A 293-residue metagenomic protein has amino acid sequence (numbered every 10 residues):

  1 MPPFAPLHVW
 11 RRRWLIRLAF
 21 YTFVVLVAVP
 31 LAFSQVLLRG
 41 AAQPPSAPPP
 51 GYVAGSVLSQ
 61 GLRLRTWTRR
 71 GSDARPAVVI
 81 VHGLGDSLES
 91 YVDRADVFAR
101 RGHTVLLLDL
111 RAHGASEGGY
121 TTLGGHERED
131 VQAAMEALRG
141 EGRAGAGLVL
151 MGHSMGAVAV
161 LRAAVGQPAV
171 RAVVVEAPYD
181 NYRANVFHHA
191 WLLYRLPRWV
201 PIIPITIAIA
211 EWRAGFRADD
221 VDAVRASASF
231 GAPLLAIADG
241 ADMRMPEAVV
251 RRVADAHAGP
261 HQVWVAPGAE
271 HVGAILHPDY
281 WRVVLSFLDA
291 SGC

Functional and structural regions predicted by a protein language model:
P2-L58, L64-W67: An N-terminal hydrophobic leader/cap segment in hydrolases
A95-E117: Conserved alpha/beta-hydrolase
T121-G142: Alpha/beta-hydrolase active-site loop
G142-S154: Alpha/beta-hydrolase fold nucleophile elbow
A163-F216, G273: Hydrolase active-site cap/lid region
S229-G231, A236-A238: Short beta-strand/loop motif that positions the catalytic acidic residue of the alpha/beta-hydrolase fold
M243-V249: Conserved alpha/beta-hydrolase "acid-adjacent" motif
A269-W281: Catalytic histidine-centered segment of alpha/beta-hydrolase-like enzymes
